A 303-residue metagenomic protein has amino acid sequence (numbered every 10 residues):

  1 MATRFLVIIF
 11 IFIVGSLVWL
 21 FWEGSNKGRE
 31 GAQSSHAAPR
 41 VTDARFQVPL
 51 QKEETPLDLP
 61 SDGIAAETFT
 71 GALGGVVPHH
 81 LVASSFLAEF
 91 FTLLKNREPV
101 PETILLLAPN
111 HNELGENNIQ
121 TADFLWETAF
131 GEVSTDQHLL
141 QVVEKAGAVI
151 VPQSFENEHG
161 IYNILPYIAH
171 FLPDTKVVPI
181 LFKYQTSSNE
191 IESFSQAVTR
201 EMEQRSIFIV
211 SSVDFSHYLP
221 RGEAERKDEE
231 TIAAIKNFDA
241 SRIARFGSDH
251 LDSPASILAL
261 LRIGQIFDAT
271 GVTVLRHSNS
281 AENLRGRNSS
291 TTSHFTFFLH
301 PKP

Functional and structural regions predicted by a protein language model:
M1-F5: Positively charged n-region of N-terminal signal peptides that target proteins for export
L6-W19: Hydrophobic membrane-insertion alpha-helices, especially the h-region of bacterial N-terminal signal peptides
L17-R285, H300-K302: Active-site histidine-anchored catalytic micro-motif
S290-T296: Short hydrophobic/aromatic beta-strand or adjacent loop that forms the aromatic wall/cage of a ligand/substrate-binding
